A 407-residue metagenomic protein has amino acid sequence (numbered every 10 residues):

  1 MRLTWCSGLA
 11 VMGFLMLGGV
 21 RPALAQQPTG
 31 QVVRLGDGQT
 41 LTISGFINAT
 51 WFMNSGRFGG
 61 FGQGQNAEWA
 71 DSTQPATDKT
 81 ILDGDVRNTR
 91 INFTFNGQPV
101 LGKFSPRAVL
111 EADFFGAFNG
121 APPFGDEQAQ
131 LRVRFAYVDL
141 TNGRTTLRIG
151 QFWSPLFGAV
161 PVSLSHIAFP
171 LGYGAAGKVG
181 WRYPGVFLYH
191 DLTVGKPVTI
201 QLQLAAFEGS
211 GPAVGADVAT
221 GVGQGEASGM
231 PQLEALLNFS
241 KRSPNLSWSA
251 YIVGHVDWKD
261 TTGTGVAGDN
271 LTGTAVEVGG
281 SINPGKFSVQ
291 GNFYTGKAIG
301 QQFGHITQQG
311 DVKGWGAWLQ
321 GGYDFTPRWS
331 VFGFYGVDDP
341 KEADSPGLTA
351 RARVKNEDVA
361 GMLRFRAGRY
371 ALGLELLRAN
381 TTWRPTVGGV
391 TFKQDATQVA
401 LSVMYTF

Functional and structural regions predicted by a protein language model:
M1-A10: Bacterial N-terminal signal peptides that target proteins for export
F14-A23: C-terminal segment of classical bacterial N-terminal signal peptides
P28-Q63, W69, T73-P212, G229-E234 (+5 more regions): Outer membrane beta-barrel
N54, Q98-V100, F115-A121, F152-G158 (+8 more regions): Sequence/structural signature of outer-membrane beta-barrel proteins
T80-D83, G125-Q130, L171, A175-G180 (+5 more regions): Replace "Gram-negative outer membrane beta-barrel proteins" with "bacterial and organellar outer membrane beta-barrel
A235, F239-D358, F365: Detector for outer-membrane/organellar transmembrane beta-barrel domains, recognizing the amphipathic beta-strand
M362-L376: C-terminal closing repeat unit and adjoining cap/tail of repeat-based domains
F365-G368, K393-F407: Outer-membrane beta-barrel "beta-signal"
